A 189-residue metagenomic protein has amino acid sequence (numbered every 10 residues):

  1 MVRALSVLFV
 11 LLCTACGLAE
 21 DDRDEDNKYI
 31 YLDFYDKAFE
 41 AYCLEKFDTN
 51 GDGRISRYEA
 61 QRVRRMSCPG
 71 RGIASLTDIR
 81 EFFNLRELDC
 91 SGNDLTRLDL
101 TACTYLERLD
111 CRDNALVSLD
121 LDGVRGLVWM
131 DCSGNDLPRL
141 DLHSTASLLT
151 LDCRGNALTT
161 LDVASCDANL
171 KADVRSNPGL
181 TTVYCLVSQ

Functional and structural regions predicted by a protein language model:
M1-T14: Sec-dependent bacterial lipoprotein signal peptides
C16-E87, T104, S165-D167, S176-Q189: N-terminal capping/linker segments that flank leucine-rich repeat
Y58, C68-R71, T101, C111 (+3 more regions): WD40 beta-propeller blade-start loop/N-cap
V63, L85, L95, L106 (+8 more regions): Conserved hydrophobic position(s) of the canonical leucine-rich repeat
R64-C68, L88-C90, E107-C111, V128-C132 (+4 more regions): Conserved hydrophobic beta-strand positions in leucine-rich repeat
R71, N93, N114, C132-N135 (+2 more regions): Consensus "Asn ladder" position of solenoid repeat domains
L76-I79, L98-L100, L119-L121, L140-L142 (+2 more regions): Canonical leucine-rich repeat
L100-Y105, L121-G126, L142-S147, V163-A168 (+1 more regions): Right-handed parallel beta-helix/beta-solenoid
